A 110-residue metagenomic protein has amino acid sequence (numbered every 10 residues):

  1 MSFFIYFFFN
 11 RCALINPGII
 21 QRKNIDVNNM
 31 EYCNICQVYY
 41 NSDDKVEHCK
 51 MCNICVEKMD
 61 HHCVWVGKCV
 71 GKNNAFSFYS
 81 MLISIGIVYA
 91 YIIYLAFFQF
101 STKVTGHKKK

Functional and structural regions predicted by a protein language model:
M1-D26, V70-K110: Hydrophobic alpha-helical transmembrane segments that serve as membrane anchors in secretory-pathway proteins
F4, V27, D43-V46, K50 (+1 more regions): Short, amphipathic alpha-helical segments
R11, I54-V56, D60: Residue-level signal for the start and early helices of compact helical domains
I20-N41, V56: Non-transmembrane, juxtamembrane loop and terminal tail segments of multi-pass eukaryotic membrane proteins
M30, V46, D60-H62, F76-S77 (+1 more regions): Beta-strand-rich binding-surface signature of beta-sandwich/beta-barrel folds used to engage anionic ligands
C33-C36, C49-C52, C63: Short cysteine-rich clusters marking metal-coordination/redox-active sites
Q37, N53-V56, G67-V70: Cys/His-coordinated zinc-binding microdomains
S42-K45, K58-H61, W65, K72: Short, non-ligating residues that shape and space the ligands of small metal-coordination modules and catalytic
